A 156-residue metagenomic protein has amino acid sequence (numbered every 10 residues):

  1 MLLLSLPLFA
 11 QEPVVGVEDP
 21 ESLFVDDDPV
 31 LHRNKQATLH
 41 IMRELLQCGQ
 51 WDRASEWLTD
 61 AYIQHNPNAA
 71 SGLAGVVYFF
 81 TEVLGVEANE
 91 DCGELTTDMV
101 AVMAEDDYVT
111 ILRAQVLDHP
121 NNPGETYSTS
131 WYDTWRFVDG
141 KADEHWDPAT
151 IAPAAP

Functional and structural regions predicted by a protein language model:
F9-D52, E56, D60: Short, low-complexity N-terminal intrinsically disordered segments enriched in polar/charged residues
E12, S128-P156: Short beta-strand edge/turn micro-motifs at domain boundaries
L23-F24, L95-V100, S130: Short structured motifs
L45, L58, Q115-L117, P148-A149: Short beta-strand segments enriched in hydrophobic/aromatic residues within well-folded beta-rich domains
W51-Y108: A solvent-exposed, acidic/Ser-Thr-rich amphipathic alpha-helical stretch
E87-E90, L117-S128: Short, cysteine-centered beta-strand-loop-beta hairpins and adjacent loop/turn segments enriched in charged/polar
E105-L117: A short hydrophobic beta-strand element
